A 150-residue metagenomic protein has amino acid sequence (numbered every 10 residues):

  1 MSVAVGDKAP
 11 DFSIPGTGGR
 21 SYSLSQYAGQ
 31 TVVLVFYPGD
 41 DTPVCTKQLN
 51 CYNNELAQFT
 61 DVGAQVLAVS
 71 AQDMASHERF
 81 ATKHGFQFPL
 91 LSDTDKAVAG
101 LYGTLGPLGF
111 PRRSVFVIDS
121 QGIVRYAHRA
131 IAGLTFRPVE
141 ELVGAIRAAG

Functional and structural regions predicted by a protein language model:
M1-G150: Chalcogenol-based redox active-site neighborhoods
